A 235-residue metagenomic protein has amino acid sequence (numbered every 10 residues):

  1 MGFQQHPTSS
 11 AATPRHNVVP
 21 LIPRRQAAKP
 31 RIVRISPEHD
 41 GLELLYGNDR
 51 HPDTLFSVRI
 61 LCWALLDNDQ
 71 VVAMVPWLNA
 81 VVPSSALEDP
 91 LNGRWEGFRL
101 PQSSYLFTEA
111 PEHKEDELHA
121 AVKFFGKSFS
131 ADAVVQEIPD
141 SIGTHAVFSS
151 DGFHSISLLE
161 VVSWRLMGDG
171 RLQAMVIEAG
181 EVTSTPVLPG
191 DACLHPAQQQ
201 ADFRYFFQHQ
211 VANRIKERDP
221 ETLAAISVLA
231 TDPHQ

Functional and structural regions predicted by a protein language model:
M1-T13: N-terminal acidic, proline/glycine-rich, low-complexity intrinsically disordered segments
L21-I22: Short hydrophobic short-linear motifs embedded in intrinsically disordered terminal tails or helical linkers
K29-V33, A131-E137: Surface-exposed ligand/attachment interfaces on beta-rich extracellular proteins
I35-Y46, I138-A146: Short coil-to-beta transition motif at edge beta-strands of beta-rich domains
R50-F56, N79-P90, G152-S157, G180-L188: Short, surface-exposed beta-strand/loop "edge" segments at domain boundaries and coil↔beta transitions
L55-W63, I156-W164: Short beta-strand-centered aromatic/proline hotspots
W63-V81, W164-V182: Basic/aromatic-rich interaction segments and small domains that mediate binding to polyanionic partners
V82-F129, T183-D232: Intrinsically disordered, low-complexity, charged/polar segments
